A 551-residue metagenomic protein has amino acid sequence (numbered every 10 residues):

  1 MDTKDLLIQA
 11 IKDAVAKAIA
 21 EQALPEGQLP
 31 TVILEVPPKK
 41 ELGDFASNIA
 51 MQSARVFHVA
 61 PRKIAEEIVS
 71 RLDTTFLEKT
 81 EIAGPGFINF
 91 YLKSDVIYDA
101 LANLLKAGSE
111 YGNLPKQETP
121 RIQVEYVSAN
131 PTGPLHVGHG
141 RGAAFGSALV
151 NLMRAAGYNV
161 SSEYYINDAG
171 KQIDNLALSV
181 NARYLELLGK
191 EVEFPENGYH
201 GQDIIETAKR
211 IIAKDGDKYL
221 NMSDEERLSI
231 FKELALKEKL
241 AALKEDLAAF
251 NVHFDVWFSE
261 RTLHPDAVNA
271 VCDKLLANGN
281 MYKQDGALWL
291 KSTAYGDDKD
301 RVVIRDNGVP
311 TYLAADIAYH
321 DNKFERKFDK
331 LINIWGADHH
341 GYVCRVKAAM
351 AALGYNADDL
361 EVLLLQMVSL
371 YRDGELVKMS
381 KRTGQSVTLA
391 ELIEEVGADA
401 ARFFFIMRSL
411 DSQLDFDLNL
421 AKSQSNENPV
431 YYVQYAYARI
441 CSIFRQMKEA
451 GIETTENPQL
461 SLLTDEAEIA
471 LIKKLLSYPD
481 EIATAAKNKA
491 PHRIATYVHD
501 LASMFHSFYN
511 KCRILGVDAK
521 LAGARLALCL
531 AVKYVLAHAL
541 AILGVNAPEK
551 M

Functional and structural regions predicted by a protein language model:
M1-Y98, S109, N113-M551: Non-catalytic interaction-recognition regions
D99-L104: Short, charged, solvent-exposed linker or helix-capping segments at domain edges/interfaces that act as flexible hinges
